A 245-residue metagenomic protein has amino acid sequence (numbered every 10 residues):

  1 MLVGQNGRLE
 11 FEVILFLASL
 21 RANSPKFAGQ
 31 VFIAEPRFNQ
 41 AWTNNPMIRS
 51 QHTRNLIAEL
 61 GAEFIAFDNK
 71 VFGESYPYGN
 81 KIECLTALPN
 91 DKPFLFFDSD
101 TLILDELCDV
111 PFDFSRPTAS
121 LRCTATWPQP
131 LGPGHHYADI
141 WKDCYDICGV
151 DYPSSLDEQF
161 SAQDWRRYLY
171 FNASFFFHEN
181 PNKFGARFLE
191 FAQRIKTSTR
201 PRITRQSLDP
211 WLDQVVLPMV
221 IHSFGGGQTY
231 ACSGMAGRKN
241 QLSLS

Functional and structural regions predicted by a protein language model:
M1-S245: Glycosyltransferase catalytic domains, chiefly GT-A lineage
